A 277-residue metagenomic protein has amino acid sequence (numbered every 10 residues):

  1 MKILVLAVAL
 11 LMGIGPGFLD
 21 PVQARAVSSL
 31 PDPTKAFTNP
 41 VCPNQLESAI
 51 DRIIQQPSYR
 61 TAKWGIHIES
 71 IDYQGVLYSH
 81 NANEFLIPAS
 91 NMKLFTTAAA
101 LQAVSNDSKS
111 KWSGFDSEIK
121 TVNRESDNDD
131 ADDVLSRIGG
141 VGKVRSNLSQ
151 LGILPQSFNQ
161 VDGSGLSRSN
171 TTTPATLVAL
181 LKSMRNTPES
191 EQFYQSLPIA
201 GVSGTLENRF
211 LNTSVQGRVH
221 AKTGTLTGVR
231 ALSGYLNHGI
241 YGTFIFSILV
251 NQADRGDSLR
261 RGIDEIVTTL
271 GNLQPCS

Functional and structural regions predicted by a protein language model:
M1-L4: Positively charged n-region of N-terminal signal peptides that target proteins for export
L6-G17: Bacterial N-terminal signal peptides
D20-E84: Beta-lactamase-like hydrolase cores
T61-K63, D72, N81-N83, A89-M92 (+8 more regions): Extracytoplasmic
Q74, P88-S108, V122, F246: Active-site SXXK
A103-E191: A small/polar active-site loop signature that marks catalytic segments
L206-I240, S247-Q252: Short, Gly/Ser/Thr-enriched beta-strand-loop segments that form substrate-interacting elements of hydrolase/peptidase
D264-S277: Short, gly/Ser/Thr-rich active-site loops of penicillin-recognizing serine hydrolases
